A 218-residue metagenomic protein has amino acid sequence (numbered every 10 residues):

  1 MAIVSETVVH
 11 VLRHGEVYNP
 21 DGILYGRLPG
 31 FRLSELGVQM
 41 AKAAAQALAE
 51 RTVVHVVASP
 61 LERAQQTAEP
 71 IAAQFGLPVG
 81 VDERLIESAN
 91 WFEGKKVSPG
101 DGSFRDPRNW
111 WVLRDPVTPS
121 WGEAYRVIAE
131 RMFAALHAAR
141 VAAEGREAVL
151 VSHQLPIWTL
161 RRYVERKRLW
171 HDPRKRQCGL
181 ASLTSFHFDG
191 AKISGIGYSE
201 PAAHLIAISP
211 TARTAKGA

Functional and structural regions predicted by a protein language model:
A2-T7, G80, E87-P99, V141 (+2 more regions): Acidic, low-complexity terminal tails and accessory targeting/binding regions of phosphate-metabolizing enzymes
I3-V4, A43-W110: Phosphate-coordination/substrate-recognition cap region in phosphate-metabolizing enzymes
V9, R146-Q154: Generic beta-sheet signal
R13-I71, W121-M132: Loop-to-helix element that buttresses phosphate recognition and phosphoryl-transfer chemistry
V17, P156-I157: Short active-site segment of divalent metal-dependent hydrolases/proteases that encodes the spacing between
R51-V54, V141-V149: Surface-exposed helix-capping loop/turn segments at secondary-structure junctions
P70, T159-Y163: Active-site signature of alpha/beta-hydrolase-fold catalytic machinery across serine- and Asp/Cys-nucleophile hydrolases
D106-V127: Short glycine/proline- and acidic residue-enriched helix-loop micro-motifs that form flexible lids or anion-recognition
